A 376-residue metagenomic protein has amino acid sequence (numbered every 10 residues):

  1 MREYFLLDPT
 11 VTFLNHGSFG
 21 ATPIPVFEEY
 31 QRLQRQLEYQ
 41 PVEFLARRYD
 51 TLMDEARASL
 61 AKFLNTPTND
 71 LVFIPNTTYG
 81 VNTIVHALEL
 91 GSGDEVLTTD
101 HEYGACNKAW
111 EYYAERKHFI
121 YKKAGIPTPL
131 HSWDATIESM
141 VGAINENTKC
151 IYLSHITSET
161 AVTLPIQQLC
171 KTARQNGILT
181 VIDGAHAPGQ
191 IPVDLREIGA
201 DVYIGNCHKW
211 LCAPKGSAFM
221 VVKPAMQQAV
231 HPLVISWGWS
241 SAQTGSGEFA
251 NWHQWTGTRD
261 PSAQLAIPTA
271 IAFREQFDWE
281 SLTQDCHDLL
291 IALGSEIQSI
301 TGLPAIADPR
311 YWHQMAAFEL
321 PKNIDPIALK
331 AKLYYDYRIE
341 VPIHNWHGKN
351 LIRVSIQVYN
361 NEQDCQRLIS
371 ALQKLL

Functional and structural regions predicted by a protein language model:
M1-L376: Pyridoxal 5′-phosphate
